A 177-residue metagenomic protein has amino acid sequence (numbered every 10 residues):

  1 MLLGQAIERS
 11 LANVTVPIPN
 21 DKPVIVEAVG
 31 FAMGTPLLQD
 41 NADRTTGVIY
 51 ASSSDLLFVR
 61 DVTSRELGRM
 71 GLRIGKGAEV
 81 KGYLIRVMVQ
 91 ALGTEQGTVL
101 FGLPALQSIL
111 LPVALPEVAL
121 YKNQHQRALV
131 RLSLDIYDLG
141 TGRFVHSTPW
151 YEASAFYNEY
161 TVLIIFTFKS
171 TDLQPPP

Functional and structural regions predicted by a protein language model:
M1, T46-V48, A105-P177: Short secondary-structure boundary motifs at beta->alpha junctions and helix caps
M1-E66, L163-I165, S170-P177: A structural "domain/chain start" motif
R9-N13, G68-R73, E117-L120: N-terminal post-signal-peptidase region of extra-cytosolic proteins
K22-V24, T63, G68-M70, K81-I85 (+2 more regions): Envelope-exposed proteins and targeting segments
P23-E27, R69-M70, G75-T98, A105-L106: A short, hydrophobic beta-strand-centered structural micro-motif
F31-M33, A91-E95, E152-A155: Solvent-exposed loop/turn segments at secondary-structure junctions within structured extracellular/periplasmic domains
L37, Q96-V99, Y157-Y160: Outer-membrane beta-barrel proteins
D55-T63, L72, E95, H125 (+1 more regions): Secreted/extracellular ectodomain signature
